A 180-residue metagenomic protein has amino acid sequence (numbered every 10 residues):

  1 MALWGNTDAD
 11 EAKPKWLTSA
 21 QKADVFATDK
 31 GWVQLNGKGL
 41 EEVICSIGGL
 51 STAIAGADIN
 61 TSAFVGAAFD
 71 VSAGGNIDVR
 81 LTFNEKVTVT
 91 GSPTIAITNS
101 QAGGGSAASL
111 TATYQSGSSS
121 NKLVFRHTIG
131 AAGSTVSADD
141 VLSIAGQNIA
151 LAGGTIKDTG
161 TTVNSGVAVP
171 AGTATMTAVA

Functional and structural regions predicted by a protein language model:
M1-A180: Non-catalytic beta-sheet/beta-sandwich ligand-binding modules that flank or precede catalytic cores
